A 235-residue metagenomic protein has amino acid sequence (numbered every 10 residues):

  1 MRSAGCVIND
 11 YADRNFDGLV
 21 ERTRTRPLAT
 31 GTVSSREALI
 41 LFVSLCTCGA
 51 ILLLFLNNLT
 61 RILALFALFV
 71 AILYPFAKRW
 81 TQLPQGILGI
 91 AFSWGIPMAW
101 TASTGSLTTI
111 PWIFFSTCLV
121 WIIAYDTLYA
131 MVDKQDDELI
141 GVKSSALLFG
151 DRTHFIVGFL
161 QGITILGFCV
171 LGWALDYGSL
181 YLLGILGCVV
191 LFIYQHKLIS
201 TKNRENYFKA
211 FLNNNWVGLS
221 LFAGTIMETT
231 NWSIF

Functional and structural regions predicted by a protein language model:
M1-F16: Juxtamembrane transmembrane-helix boundary signature
S3, I40-I51, L65, F69 (+7 more regions): Generic alpha-helical transmembrane segments of integral inner-membrane proteins, especially permease/transport modules
A4, T23-T109, I113, I193-S200 (+2 more regions): Intramembrane alpha-helical segments
R14-A64, L139-S179, L183: Multi-pass membrane catalytic core of lipid/isoprenoid biosynthesis enzymes
L59-A67, A71, Q85-I140, D151-G167 (+3 more regions): Functional transmembrane core segments of multi-pass inner-membrane proteins
F76-L83, T127, Q135-S144, S200-A210: Cytosolic-biased juxtamembrane loops and peripheral soluble domains of multi-pass membrane proteins
V170-F235: Extended hydrophobic alpha-helices typical of membrane-associated regions
